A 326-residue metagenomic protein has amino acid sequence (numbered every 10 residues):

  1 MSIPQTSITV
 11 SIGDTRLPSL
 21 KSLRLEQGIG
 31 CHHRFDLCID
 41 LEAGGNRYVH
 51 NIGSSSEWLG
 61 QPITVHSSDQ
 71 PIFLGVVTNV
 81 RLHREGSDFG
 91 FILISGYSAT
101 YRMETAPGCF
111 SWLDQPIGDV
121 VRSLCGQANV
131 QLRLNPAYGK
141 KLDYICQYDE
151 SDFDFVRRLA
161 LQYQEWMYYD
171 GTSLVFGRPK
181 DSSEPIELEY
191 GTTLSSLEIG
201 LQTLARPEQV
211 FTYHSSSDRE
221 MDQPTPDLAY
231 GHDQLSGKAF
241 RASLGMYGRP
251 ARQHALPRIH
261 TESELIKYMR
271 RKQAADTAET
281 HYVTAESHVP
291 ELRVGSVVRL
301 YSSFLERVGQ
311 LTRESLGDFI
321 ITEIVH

Functional and structural regions predicted by a protein language model:
M1-H326: Amphipathic alpha-helical and helix-coil boundary elements used as assembly and membrane-proximal scaffolds
